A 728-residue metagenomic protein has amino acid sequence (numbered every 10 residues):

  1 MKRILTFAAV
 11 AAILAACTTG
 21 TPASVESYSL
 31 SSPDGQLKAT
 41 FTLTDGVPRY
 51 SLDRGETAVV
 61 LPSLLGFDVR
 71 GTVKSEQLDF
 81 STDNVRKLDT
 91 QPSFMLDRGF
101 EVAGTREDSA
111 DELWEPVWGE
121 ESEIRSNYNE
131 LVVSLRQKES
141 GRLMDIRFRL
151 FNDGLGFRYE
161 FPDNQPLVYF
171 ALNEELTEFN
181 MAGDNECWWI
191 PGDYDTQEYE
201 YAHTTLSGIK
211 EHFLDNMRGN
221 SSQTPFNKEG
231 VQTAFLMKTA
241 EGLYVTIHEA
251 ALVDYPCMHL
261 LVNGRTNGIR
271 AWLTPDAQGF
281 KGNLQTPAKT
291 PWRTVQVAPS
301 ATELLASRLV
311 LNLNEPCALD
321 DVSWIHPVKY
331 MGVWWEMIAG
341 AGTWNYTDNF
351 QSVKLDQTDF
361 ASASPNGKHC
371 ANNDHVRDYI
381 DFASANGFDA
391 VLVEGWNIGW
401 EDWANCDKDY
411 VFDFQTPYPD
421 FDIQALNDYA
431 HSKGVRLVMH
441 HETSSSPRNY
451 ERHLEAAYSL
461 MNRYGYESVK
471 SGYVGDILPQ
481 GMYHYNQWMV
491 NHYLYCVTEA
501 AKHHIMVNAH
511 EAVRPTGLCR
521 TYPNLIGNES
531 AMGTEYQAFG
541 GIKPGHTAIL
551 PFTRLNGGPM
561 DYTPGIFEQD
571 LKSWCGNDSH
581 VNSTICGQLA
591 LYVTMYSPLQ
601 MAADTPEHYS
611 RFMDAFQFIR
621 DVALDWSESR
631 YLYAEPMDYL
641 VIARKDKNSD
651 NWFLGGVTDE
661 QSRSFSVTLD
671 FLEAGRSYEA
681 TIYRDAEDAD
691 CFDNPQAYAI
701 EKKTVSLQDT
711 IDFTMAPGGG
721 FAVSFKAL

Functional and structural regions predicted by a protein language model:
A15-A16: C-terminal motif of bacterial Sec signal peptides marking the signal peptidase cleavage site
T19-D320: N-terminal accessory beta-strand-rich subdomains and adjacent acidic, glycine-rich linkers that precede catalytic cores
Q285-D378, N386, A390: An acidic-aromatic substrate-binding cleft motif
H375-W396, R463-E467: Catalytic domains of carbohydrate-active enzymes, especially glycoside hydrolases
E394-T584: Aromatic- and carboxylate-enriched substrate-binding clefts and catalytic-loop regions of carbohydrate-active enzymes
C586-Y633: Catalytic cores of secreted or luminal carbohydrate-active enzymes
P636-E679, F721-S724: Carbohydrate-binding surface patches
K702-L728: C-terminal beta-strand-rich structural cap/linker in extracellular carbohydrate-active enzymes
